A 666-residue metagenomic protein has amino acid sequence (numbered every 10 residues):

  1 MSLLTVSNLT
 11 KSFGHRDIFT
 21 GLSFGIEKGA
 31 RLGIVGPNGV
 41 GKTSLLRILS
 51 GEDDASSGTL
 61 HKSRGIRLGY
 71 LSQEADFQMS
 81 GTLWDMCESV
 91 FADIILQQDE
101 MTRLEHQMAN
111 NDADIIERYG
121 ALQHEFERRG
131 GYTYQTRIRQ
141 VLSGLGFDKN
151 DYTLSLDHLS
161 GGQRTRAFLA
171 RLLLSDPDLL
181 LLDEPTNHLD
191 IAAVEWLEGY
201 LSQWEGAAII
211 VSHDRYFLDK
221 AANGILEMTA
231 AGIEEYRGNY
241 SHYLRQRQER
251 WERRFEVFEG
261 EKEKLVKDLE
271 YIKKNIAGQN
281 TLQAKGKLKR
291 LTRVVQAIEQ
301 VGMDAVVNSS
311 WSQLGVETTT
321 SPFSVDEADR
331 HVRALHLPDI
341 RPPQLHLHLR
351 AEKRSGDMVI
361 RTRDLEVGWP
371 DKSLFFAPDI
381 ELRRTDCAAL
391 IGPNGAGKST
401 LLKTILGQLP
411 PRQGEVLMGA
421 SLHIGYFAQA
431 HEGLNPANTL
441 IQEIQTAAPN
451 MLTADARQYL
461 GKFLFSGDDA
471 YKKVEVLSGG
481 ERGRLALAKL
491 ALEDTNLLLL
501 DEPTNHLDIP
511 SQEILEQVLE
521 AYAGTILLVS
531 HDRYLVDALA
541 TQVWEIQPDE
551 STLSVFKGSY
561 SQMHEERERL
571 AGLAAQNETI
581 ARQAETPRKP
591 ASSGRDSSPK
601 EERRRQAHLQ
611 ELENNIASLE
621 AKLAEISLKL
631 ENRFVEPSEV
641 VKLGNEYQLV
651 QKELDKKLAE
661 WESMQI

Functional and structural regions predicted by a protein language model:
M1-G260, A328-D329, R341-I666: ABC ATP-binding cassette signature C-motif
I18, R103, D157-Q163, T281-K285 (+3 more regions): Short, highly charged low-complexity linear segments
G39-K42, V266, K285, D339: Low-complexity, intrinsically disordered regions enriched in charged/polar residues
R128, A277-G278: Short histidine/acidic/glycine/proline-rich micro-motifs that form metal- and phosphate-coordinating active-site loops
G206, E270, Q296-M303, G524 (+1 more regions): Generic structural signal for secondary-structure transition and capping sites
Q246-Y271, N275, T281-V294, I298 (+1 more regions): Intracellular alpha-helical coupling/juxtamembrane segments of multi-pass membrane proteins
V301-R361: Amphipathic heptad-repeat alpha-helical coiled-coil/stalk segments that mediate oligomerization, filament/stalk
